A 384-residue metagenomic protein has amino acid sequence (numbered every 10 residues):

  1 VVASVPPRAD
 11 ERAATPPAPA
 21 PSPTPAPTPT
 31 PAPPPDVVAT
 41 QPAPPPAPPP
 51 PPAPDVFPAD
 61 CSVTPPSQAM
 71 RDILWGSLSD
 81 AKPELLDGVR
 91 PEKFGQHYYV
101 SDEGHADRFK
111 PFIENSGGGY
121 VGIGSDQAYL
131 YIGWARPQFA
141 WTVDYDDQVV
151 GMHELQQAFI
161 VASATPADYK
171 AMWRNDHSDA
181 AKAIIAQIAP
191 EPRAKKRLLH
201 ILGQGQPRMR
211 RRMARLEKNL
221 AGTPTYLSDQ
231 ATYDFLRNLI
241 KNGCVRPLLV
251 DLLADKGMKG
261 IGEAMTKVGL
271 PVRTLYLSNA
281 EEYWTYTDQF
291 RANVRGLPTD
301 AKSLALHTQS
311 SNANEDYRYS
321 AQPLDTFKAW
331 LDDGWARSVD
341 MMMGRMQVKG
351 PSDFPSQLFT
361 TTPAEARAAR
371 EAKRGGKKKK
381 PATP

Functional and structural regions predicted by a protein language model:
V2-C61, A368-P384: Compositionally biased, proline/threonine/alanine/serine-rich low-complexity intrinsically disordered stretches
F57-H97, Q138-R246, D251, D332 (+1 more regions): Class I S-adenosyl-L-methionine-dependent methyltransferase module
Y99-G117, Q127: Conserved alpha-helix/loop element of class I SAM-dependent methyltransferases that forms part of the SAM/SAH-binding
N115-G124, A140: Conserved class I S-adenosyl-L-methionine
V121-Q127, G257, Y286: Short, glycine/acidic-rich beta->alpha junctions
G122, W141-D144, Y276, L306-H307: A structural signal for short, well-ordered beta-strand segments and their strand-loop junctions that often border
Q127-R136: Conserved SAM-binding loop of SAM-dependent methyltransferases across substrates and taxa, primarily the Class I
G222-K380, P384: Alpha-helical subdomain
